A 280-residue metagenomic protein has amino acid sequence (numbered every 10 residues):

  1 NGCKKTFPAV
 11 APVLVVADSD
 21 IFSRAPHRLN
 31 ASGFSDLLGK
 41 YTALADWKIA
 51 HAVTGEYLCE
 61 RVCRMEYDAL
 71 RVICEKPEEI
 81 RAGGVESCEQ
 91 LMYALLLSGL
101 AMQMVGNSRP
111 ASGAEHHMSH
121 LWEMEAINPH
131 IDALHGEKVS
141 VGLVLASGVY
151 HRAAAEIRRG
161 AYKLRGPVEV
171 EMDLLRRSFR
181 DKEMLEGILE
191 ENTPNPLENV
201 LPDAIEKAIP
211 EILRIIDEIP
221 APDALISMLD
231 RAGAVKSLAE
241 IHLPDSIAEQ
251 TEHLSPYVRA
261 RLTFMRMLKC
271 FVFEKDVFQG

Functional and structural regions predicted by a protein language model:
N1-V72: A glycine/threonine-rich phosphate-anchoring loop and its flanking beta-alpha core in nucleotide/phosphate-binding
F22, P26-N30, L58-M65, G83 (+5 more regions): Catalytic cores of large soluble enzymes that bind and process phosphate-bearing ligands
A25, K48, A52, I80-R81 (+2 more regions): Inter-helical turn/loop segments and adjacent helix faces that build the functional surface of alpha-helical bundle
F34-L38, C88-M102, L143, L229 (+1 more regions): Short alpha-helical scaffolding segments that buttress acidic/His motifs in well-ordered protein cores
T42-A50, M104-R109, P129, V149-G160 (+2 more regions): Short helix-capping/linker segments at secondary-structure and domain boundaries
K48-V53, L70-E75, L95-A101, M118-A126 (+3 more regions): Short acidic (Asp/Glu) and glycine-rich catalytic loops that position anionic groups and cofactors
Y67-R152: A conserved active-site cap/scaffold subdomain adjacent to cofactor or substrate pockets
E156-G280: C-terminal charged capping/lid subdomain of soluble metabolic enzymes
